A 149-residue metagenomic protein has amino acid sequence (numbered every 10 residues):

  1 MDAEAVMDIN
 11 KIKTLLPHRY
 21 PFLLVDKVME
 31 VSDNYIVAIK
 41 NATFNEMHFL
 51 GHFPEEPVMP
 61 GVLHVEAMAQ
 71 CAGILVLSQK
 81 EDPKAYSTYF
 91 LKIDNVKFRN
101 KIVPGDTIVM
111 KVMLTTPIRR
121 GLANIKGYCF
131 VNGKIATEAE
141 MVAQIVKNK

Functional and structural regions predicted by a protein language model:
D2-V6, A72-K111, A136, A143: Hydrophobic beta-strand-centered segment that forms part of the acyl-chain substrate-binding groove
E4, V103-D106, T115-K149: HotDog/MaoC-like acyl-thioester-processing domains
I9-R19, K84-A85: Short aromatic-glycine motifs in intrinsically disordered, low-complexity regions
K13, E55, F98-N100: Beta-strand-rich interaction surfaces with strong enrichment in secreted/lumenal proteins
R19-M59: Catalytic strand-loop segment that frames the active site of acyl-thioester-processing enzymes
F22-L24, I108, A123: Hydrophobic core residues within well-ordered beta-strands of beta-rich domains
K27-E30, N95, N100, L114-T116: A residue-level detector for short acidic-glycine micro-motifs
V28, M59-P83: Active-site helix/loop of acyl-thioester processing domains in fatty-acid/polyketide metabolism, spanning hotdog-fold
